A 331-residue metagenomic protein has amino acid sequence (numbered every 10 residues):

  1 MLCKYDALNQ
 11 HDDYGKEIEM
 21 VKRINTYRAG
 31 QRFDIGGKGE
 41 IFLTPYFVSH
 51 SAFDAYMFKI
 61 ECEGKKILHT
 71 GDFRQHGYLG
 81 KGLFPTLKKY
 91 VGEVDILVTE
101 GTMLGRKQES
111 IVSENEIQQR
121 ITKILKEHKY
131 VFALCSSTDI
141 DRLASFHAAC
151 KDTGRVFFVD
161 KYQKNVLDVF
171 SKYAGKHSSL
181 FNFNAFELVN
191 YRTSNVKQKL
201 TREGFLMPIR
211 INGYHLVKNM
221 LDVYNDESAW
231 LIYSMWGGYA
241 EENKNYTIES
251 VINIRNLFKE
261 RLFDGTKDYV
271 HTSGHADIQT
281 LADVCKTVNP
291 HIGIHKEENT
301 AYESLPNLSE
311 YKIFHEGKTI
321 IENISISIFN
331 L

Functional and structural regions predicted by a protein language model:
M1-I140, S145, D152, H177: His/Asp/Glu-rich metal-coordinating catalytic cores of metallo-dependent phosphodiesterases/hydrolases acting on
S51, G71-F73, G101-T102, S136 (+5 more regions): Active-site metal-binding loops of divalent metal-dependent hydrolases
K89-G92, L221-S228, K286-N289: Short, conserved loop/helix-junction motifs that constitute active-site signature segments in enzyme catalytic cores
D95, K129, G204-F205, A229 (+1 more regions): Conserved acidic residues
G105-R192, Y269, A276-L331: Binuclear metal-ion centers of metallo-dependent hydrolases, dominated by the metallo-beta-lactamase
Y162, V166-V223, S234: A contiguous, basic/glycine-rich beta-loop/short-helix subdomain that forms a polymer-engagement track
N212-V223, H275-T287: A short, acidic, amphipathic alpha-helical segment used as a generic capping/interface helix at domain edges
H215-G265: Redox- and metal-dependent alpha/beta enzyme cores, enriched for Fe-S-associated oxidoreductases and cofactor-handling
